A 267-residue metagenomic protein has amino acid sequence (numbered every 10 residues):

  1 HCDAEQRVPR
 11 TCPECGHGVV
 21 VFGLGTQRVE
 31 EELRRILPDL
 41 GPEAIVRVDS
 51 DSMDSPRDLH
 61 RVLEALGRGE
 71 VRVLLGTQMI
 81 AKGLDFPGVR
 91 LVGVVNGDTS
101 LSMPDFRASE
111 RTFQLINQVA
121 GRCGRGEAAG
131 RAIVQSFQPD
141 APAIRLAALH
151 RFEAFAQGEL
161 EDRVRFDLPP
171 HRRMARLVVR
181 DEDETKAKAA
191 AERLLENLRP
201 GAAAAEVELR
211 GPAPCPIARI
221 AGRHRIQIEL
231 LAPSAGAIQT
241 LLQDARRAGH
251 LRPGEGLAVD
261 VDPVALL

Functional and structural regions predicted by a protein language model:
H1-A189, E196-P200, C215-P216, I226-E229 (+3 more regions): Inter-lobe coupling/hinge segments of SF2-like helicase ATPases
A190-E196, Q239-A248: Short amphipathic alpha-helices in soluble, non-transmembrane regions that often serve as interface/regulatory elements
E192, G201-A204, R210, G222-I226 (+1 more regions): A C-terminal functional module that forms or caps the active site or interfaces directly with catalytic machinery
E206-R210, A248-A265: Conserved short beta-strand edge segments in small beta-sheet-based binding/regulatory domains
R210-A218: Short amphipathic beta-strand and strand-loop transition segments with alternating hydrophobic
